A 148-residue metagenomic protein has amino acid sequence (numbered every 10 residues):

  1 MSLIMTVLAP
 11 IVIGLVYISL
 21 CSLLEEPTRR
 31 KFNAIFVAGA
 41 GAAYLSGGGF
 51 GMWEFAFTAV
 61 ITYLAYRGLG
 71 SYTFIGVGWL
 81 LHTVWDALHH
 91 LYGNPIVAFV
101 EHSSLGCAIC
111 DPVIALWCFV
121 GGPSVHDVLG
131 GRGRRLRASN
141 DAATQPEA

Functional and structural regions predicted by a protein language model:
M1-N33, V97-H126, L136, A148: Alpha-helical transmembrane segments and their cytosolic membrane-interface
Y17, F36-Y44, F55-L64: Hydrophobic, membrane-inserted alpha-helices
L24-F32, Y66-V77: Membrane-helix interface "capping/anchor" motifs
P27-G49: Loop-to-helix transition at the N-terminal end of transmembrane alpha-helices
G47-W53, R67-Y72: Transmembrane helix interruption/hinge and helix-loop junction motifs
I75, A87-E101: Membrane-helix boundary connector in multi-pass membrane proteins
V77-G78, G106: Physicochemical signature of membrane-embedded alpha-helices that form the seven-helix bundle of GPCRs, emphasizing
L80, V84-L88: Active-site His/Glu-centered metal-binding helix of metallohydrolases
